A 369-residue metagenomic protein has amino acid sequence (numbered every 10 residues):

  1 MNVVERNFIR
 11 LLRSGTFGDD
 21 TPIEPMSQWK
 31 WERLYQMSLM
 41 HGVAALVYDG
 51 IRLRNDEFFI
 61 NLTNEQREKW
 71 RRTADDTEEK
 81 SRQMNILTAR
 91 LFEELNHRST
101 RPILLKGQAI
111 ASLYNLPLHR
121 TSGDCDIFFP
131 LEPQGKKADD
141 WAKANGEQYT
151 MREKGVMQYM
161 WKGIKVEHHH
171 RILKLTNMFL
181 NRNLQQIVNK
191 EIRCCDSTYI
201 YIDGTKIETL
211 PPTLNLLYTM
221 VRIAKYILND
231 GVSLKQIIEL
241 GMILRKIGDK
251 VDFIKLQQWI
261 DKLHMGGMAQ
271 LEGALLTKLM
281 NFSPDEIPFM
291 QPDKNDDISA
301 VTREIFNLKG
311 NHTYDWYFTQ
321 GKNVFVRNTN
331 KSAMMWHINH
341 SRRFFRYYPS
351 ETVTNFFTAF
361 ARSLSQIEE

Functional and structural regions predicted by a protein language model:
M1-G123, F129-E369: Conserved NTP-donor binding/palm subdomain of two-metal-ion nucleotidyltransferases/polymerases, i.e., the charged
